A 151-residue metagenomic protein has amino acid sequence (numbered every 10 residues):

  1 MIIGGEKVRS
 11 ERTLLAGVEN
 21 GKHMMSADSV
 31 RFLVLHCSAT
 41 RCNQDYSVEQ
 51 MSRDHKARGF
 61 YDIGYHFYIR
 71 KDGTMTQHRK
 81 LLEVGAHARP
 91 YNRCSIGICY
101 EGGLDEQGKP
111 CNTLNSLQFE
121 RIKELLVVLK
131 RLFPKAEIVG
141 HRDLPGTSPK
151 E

Functional and structural regions predicted by a protein language model:
M1-V34, S38, K71-M75, K80-L81 (+2 more regions): Basic/polar, cationic surfaces and motifs that engage anionic cell-wall and phosphate/carboxylate ligands
C42-D54, R79: N-terminal carbohydrate-binding/catalytic regions of secreted carbohydrate-active enzymes
Q50-R58, L125-L132: Structured segments of extracytoplasmic/periplasmic soluble domains in secreted or envelope-associated proteins
V84: Surface-exposed loop and adjacent secondary-structure segments within mature catalytic domains
